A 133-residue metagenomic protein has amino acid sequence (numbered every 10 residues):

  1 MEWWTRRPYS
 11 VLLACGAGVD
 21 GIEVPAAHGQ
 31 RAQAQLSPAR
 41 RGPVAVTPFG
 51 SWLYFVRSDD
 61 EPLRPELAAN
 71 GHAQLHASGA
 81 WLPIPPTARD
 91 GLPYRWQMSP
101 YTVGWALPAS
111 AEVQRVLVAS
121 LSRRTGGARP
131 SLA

Functional and structural regions predicted by a protein language model:
M1-F49, S58-D60, Y101-L107, A111-Q114 (+1 more regions): Signature for HUH/AEP ssDNA processing cores
G21, F55, W81-I84: Long, contiguous hydrophobic alpha-helical segments, chiefly transmembrane helices and signal peptides
S51-L53: Conserved active-site beta-strand-loop modules that form the wall/rim of enzyme catalytic pockets and either contain
F55-G79: Helical (often loop-to-helix) elements that flank the catalytic cores of nucleotide-handling enzymes
G71-L117: Conserved catalytic-core surface of thiol
